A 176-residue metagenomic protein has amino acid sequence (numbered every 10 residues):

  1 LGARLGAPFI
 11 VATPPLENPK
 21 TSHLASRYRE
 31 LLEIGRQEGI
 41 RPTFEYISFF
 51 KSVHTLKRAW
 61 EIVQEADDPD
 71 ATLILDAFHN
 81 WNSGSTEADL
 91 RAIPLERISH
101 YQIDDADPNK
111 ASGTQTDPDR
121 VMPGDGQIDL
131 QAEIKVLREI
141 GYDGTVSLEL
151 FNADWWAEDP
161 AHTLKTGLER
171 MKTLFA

Functional and structural regions predicted by a protein language model:
L1-T72, N82: Active-site acidic/histidine proton-transfer and metal-coordination neighborhood in alpha/beta enzyme cores
A3-G6, E30, T55-L75, W81-A176: Histidine-acidic metal/acid-base catalytic patches
P15, Y46-I47, A77, E149-F151: Short, well-ordered beta-to-alpha junction loops that form the rim of enzyme active sites and present histidine/acidic
